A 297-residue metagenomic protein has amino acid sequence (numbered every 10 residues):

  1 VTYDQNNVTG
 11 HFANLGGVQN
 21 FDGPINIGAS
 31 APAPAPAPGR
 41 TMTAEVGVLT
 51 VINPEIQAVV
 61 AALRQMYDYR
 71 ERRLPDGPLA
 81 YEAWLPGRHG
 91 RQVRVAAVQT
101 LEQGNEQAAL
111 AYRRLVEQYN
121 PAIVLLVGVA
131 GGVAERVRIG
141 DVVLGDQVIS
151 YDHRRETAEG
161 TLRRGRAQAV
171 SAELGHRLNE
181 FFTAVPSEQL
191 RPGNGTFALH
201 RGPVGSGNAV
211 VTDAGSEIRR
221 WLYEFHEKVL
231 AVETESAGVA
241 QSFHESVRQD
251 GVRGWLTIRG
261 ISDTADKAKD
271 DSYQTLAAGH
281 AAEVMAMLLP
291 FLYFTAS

Functional and structural regions predicted by a protein language model:
V1-A37: Long, low-complexity intrinsically disordered regions enriched in small/polar and proline/glycine residues
I27-S297: Intrinsic-disorder/coil detector with helix-boundary
